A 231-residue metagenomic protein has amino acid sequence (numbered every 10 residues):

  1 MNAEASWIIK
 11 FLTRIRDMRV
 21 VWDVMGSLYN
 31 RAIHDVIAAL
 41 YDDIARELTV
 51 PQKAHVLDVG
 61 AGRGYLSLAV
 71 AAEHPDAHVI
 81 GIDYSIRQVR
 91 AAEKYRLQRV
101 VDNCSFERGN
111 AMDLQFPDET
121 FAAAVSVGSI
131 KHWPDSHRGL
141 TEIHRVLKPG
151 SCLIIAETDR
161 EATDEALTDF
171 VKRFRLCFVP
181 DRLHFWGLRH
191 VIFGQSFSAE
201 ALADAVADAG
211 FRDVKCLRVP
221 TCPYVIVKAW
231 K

Functional and structural regions predicted by a protein language model:
M1-V50, Y65-A69: Conserved class I S-adenosyl-L-methionine
I9, A156-A209, D213-V219, P223-V225: C-terminal alpha-helical "lid/dimerization" subdomain adjacent to the S-adenosyl-L-methionine
H55, S151-C152: Short glycine-centered segments of the SAM/dcSAM-binding site in methyltransferase folds
H55-L57, R63-D113: Class I SAM-dependent methyltransferase SAM/SAH-binding core
M112-A123: A short acidic, Gly/Pro-enriched loop at the edge of an enzyme's catalytic core that lines a small-molecule cofactor
A123-D135: A short SAM/SAH-binding and catalytic strip from SAM-dependent methyltransferases
H137-P149: A short glycine-rich, Lys/Arg-flanked "PGG" loop and its adjoining helix->strand segment in the class I
I226-K231: C-terminal lobe and adjacent flexible extensions of AdoMet/dcAdoMet transferase-like proteins
